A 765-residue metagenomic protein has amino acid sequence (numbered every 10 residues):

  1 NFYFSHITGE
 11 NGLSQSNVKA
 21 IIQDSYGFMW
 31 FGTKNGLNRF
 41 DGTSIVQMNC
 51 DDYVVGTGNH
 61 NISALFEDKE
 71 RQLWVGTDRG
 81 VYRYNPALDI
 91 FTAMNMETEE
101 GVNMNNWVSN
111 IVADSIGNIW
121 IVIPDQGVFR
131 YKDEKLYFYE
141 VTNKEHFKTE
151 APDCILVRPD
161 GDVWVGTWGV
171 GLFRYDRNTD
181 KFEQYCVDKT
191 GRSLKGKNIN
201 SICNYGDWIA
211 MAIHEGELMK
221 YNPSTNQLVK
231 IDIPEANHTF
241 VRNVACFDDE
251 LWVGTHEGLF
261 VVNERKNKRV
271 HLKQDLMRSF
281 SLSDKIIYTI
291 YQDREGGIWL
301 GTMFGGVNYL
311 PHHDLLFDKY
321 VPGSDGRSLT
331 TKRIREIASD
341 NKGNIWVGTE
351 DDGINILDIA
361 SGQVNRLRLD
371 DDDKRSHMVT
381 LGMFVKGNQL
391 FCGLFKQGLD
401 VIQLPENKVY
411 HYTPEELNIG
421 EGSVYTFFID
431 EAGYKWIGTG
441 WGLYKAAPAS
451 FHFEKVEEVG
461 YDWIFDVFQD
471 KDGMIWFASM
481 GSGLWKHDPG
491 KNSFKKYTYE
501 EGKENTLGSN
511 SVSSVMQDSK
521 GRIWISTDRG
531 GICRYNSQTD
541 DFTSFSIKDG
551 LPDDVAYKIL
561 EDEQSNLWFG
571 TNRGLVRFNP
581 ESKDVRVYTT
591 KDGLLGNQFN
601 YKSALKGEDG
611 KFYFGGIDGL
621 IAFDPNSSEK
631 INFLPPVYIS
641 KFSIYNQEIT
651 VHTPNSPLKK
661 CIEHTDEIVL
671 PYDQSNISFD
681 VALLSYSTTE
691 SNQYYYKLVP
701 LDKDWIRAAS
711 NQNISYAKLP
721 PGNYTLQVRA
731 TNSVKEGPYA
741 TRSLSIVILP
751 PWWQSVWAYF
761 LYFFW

Functional and structural regions predicted by a protein language model:
N1-S25, M29, S44, C50-S63 (+16 more regions): Residue-level "micro-hotspots" composed of small/polar
Q23-Y26, E67-E70, A113-I116, V157-D160 (+10 more regions): Residue-level detector of Asp-centered blade-edge/turn motifs that repeat once per structural unit in beta-propeller
F28-F31, Q72-W74, N118-W120, D162-W164 (+10 more regions): Conserved beta-propeller blade signature
N35-N38, R79-Y82, D125-V128, W168-L172 (+10 more regions): Loop/turn residues immediately N-terminal
D41-S44, N85-D89, Y131-K135, D176-D180 (+10 more regions): Short loop/turn segments that connect beta-strands within beta-propeller blades
V46-M48, T92, Y137, E183 (+9 more regions): A structural motif specific to WD40 beta-propellers
S109-I111, W120-Q126, F138, E145-P159 (+3 more regions): Solenoidal tandem-repeat scaffolds enriched in leucines and small polar residues
Y288-Y291, L316-R368: Conserved small-residue-rich
